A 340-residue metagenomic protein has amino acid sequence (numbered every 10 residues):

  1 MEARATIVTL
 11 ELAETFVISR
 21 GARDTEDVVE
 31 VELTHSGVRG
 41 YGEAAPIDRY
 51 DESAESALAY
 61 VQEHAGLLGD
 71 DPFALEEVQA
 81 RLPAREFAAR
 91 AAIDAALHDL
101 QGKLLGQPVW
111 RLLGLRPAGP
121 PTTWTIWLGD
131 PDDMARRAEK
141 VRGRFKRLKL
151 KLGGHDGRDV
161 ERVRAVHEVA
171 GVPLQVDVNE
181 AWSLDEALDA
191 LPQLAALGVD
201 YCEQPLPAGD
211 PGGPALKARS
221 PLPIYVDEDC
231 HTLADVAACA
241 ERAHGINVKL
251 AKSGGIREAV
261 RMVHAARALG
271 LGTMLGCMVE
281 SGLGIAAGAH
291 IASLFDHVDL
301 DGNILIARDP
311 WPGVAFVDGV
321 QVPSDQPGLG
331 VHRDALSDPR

Functional and structural regions predicted by a protein language model:
M1-L12, R23, V28, S36 (+1 more regions): Flexible C-terminal active-site loop/helix
I7, L33-L105: Metal- or metallocofactor-binding catalytic centers and their adjacent structured scaffolds across diverse enzyme
T15-R20: Short, P/G- and charge-enriched loop/turn segments at secondary-structure junctions
V31, G37, I93, G106 (+8 more regions): Conserved, mostly hydrophobic/aromatic
G40-G42, P120-I126, K146-L150, L174-V178 (+5 more regions): Hydrophobic faces of well-ordered beta-strands that scaffold small-molecule active sites in alpha/beta enzyme cores
L58, Q62, D94, H98-D99 (+4 more regions): Predominant activation on well-ordered alpha-helical scaffold segments within soluble catalytic domains
W110-S220: Metal-dependent enolase-superfamily TIM-barrel catalytic cores that perform enediolate-based chemistry
G209-D301: Catalytic alpha/beta core domains of metabolic enzymes, predominantly
